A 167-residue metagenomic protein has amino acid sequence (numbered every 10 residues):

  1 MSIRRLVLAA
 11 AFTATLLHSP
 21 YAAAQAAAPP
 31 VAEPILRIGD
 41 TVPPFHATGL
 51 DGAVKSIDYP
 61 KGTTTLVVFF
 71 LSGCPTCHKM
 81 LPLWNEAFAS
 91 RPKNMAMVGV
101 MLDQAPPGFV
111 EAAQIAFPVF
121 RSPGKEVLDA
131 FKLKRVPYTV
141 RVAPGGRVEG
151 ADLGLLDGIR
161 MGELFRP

Functional and structural regions predicted by a protein language model:
M1-R5: Positively charged n-region of N-terminal signal peptides that target proteins for export
L8-L16: Hydrophobic helical h-region of N-terminal Sec-dependent signal peptides in bacterial secretory/periplasmic proteins
A24-I57: N-terminal "domain-start" segment that seeds a small globular fold
T48, P118-P123: Short acidic-hydrophobic, aromatic-tinged amphipathic segments that line or gate anion-handling sites
I57-H78: Short active-site neighborhood of thiol/selenol oxidoreductases, capturing the structured segment around
H78-Q114, E126-V127: Structural microenvironment flanking redox-active thiols in thiol-disulfide oxidoreductases
A112-I115, G124-R166: Thiol/disulfide oxidoreductase modules built on the thioredoxin-like
